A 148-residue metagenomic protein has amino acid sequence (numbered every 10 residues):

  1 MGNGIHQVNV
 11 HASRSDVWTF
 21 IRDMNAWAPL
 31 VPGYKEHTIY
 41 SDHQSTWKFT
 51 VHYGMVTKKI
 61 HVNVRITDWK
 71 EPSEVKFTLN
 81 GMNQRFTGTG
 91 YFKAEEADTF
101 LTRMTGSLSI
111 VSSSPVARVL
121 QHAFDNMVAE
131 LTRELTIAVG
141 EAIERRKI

Functional and structural regions predicted by a protein language model:
M1-T46: Hydrophobic ligand-binding cavity/cleft-lining segments
N3-Q7, Q44, H61, E74 (+2 more regions): Intrinsic-disorder/low-complexity, polar/charged segments enriched in Ser/Thr/Lys/Arg/Asp/Glu/Gln
H6, Y34, H61-D68, G88-E96: Hydrophobic/aromatic beta-strand elements that line small-molecule binding cavities or substrate pockets in beta-rich
S13, D42, E71, A97-L101: Short strand-connecting beta-turns/loops that link adjacent beta-strands
V17-I21, W27, W47, I66 (+3 more regions): Hydrophobic pocket/interface hotspot
N25, F124, V128, T132-K147: Short amphipathic alpha-helical signal-transduction/dimerization elements
T38-N80, E134-A142: Glycine-rich portal/gate segments that line the openings of hydrophobic small-molecule binding cavities
N80-R133: Beta-strand/loop substructures that line and gate deep hydrophobic ligand-binding cavities in soluble
